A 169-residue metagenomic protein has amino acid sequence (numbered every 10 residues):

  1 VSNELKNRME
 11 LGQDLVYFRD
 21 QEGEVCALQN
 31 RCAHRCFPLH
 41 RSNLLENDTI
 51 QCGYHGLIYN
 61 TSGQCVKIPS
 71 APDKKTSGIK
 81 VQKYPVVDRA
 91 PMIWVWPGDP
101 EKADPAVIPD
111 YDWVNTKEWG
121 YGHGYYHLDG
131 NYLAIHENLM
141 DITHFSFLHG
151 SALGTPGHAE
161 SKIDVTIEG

Functional and structural regions predicted by a protein language model:
V1-V25, L45-N47, I58-G169: Rieske [2Fe-2S] iron-sulfur-binding subdomain
C26-R41, T49-T61: Local cysteine-cluster metal-coordination motifs and their immediate loop/turn environment, predominantly Fe-S cluster
